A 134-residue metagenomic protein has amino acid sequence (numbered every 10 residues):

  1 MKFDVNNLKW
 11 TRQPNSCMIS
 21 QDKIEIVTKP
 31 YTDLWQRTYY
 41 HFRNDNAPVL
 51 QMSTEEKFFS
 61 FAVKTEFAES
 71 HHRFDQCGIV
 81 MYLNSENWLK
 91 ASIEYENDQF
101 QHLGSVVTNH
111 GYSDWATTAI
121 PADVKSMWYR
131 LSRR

Functional and structural regions predicted by a protein language model:
M1-R134: Extracellular glycan-recognition regions
